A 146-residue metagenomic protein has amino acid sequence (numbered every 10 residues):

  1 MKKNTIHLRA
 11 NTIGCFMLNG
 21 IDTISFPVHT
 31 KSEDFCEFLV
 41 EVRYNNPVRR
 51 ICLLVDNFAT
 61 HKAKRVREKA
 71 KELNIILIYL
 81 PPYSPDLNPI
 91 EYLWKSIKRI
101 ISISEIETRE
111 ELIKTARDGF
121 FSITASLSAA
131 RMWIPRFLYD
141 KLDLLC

Functional and structural regions predicted by a protein language model:
M1-I6, L73-P89: RNase H-like polynucleotidyl transferase catalytic core
M1-R49: Electropositive, glycine- and tryptophan-enriched low-complexity nucleic-acid-binding patches
H7, T30, D34-E37, R65 (+3 more regions): Generic recognition of short, well-ordered alpha-helical interface segments
G14-F16, L39, D56, A70 (+2 more regions): Generic structural signal for small/hydrophobic residues in well-ordered secondary structure, especially within
M17-I21, F58-T60, Y83-P85: Short, solvent-exposed loop/turn segments at secondary-structure junctions
D34-I78: RNase H-like DDE/DDD metal-dependent nuclease/strand-transfer catalytic core used by mobile genetic elements
V55-N57, Y79-I100: RNase H-like two-metal-ion nuclease catalytic core shared by retroviral integrases and related mobile-element nucleases
I90-C146: C-terminal anion-handling pockets and recognition modules
